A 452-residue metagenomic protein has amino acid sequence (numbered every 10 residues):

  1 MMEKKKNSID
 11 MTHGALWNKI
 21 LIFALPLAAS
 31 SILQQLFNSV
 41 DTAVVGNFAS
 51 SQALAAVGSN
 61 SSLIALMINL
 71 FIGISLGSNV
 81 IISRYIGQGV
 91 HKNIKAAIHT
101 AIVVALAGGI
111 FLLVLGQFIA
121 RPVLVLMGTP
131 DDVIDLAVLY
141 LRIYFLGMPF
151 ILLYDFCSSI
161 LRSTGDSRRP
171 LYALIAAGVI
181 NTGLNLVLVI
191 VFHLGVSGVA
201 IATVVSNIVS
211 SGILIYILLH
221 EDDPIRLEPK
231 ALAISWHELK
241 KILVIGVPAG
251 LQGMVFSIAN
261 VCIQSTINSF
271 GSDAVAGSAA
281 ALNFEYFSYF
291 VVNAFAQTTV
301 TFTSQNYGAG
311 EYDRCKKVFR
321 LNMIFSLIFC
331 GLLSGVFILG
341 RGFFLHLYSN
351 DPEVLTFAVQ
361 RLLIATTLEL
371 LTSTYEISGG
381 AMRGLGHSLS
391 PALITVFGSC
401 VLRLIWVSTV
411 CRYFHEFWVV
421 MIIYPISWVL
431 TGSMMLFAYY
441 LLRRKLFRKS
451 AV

Functional and structural regions predicted by a protein language model:
M1-A24, I82-G147, I180, V191-V247 (+2 more regions): Short alpha-helical transmembrane segments in multi-pass integral membrane proteins
L25, D41, S78-N79, I119-A120 (+12 more regions): Hydrophobic/aromatic residues in alpha-helical transmembrane segments
A28-V80, Y144-I151, K240-Q305, S326-L333 (+3 more regions): Transmembrane helix-bundle signature of multi-pass secondary active exporters and lipid flippases
L36-S39, F48-S51, Y85-Q88, S163-T164 (+5 more regions): Helix-loop interface residues and adjacent transmembrane-helix termini in multi-pass membrane transporters, primarily
L54-V114, I151-P170, G277-R341, T372-T395 (+1 more regions): Small-residue-rich hydrophobic transmembrane alpha-helices
S75, Y144-R162, P170-G178, V199-L214 (+4 more regions): Short runs within selected transmembrane alpha-helices of multi-pass transporters and secretion channels
V401-C411: Transmembrane alpha-helical segments of integral membrane proteins
